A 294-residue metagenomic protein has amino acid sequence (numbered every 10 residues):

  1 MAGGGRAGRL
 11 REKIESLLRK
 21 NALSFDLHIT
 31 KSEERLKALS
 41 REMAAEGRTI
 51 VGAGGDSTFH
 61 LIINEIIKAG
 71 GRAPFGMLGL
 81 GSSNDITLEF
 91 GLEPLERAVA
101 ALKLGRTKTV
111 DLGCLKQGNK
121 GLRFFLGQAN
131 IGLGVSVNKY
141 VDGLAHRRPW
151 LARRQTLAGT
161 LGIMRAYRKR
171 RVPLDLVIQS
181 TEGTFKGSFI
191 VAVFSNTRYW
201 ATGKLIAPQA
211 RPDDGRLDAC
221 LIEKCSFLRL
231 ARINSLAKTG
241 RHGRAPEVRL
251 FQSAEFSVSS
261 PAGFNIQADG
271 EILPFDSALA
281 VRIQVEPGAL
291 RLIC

Functional and structural regions predicted by a protein language model:
M1-A2, G55-T58, L80-S83, I131 (+1 more regions): Short glycine-rich anion-binding loops that position phosphate/pyrophosphate groups of nucleotides and phosphorylated
M1-A53, H60, N64-E65, E96 (+1 more regions): ATP/NTP phosphate-donor binding region
A2-A7, A201, L290-L292: Short N-terminal binding/cap micro-motifs at the start of the first secondary-structure element
N21, T30, K68-I190, F194: Catalytic core of DAGKc-family lipid kinases
T58-F59, A192, G270: Conserved Motif II region of HX4D acyltransferases
L61-I63, I86-E89, S136, G203-K204 (+2 more regions): Short glycine-/acidic-enriched loop or helix-start segments at secondary-structure transitions that form or flank
N130, G134, V193-P208, I272: Glycine-rich phosphate/pyrophosphate-binding beta-alpha loops
S180-E182, K186, L205-I206, R211-D214 (+1 more regions): ATP/nucleoside-binding phosphotransfer catalytic cores, i.e., glycine-rich phosphate-binding loops
